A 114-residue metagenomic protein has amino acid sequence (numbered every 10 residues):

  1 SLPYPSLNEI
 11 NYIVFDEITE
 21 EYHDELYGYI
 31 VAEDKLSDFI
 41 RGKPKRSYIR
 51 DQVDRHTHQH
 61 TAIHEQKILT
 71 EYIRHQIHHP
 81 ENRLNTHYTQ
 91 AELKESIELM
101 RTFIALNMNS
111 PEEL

Functional and structural regions predicted by a protein language model:
S1-P5, N82-H87: Short, exposed beta-strand "edge-strand" segments with a Pro/Gly-rich flavor and a Y/T-containing core
S1-T57: C-terminal lobe/lid and adjacent interdomain/linker elements of RecA-like ASCE P-loop ATPase modules
P3, F15, A62-Q66, T89: Generic alpha-helical structural element
D16, Q76, P80-R83, L99-L106: Amphipathic alpha-helical interaction surfaces
P44, E65-I68, Y88-A91, E95: Alpha-helix boundary/N-cap detector
T61-T86: Histidine-centered, metal-coordinating catalytic motifs and their short helical/loop contexts
T89-L114: Amphipathic, Lys/Arg-enriched alpha-helical patches that create a basic surface for binding polyanionic ligands
